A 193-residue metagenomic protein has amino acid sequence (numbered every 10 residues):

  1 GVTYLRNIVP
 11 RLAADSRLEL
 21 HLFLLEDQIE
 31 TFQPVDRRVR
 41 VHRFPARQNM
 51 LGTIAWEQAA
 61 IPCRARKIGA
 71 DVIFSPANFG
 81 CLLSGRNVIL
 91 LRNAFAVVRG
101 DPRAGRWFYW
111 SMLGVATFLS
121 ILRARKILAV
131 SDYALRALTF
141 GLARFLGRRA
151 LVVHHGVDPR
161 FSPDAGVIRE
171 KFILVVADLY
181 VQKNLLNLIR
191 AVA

Functional and structural regions predicted by a protein language model:
G1-R6, K183: A short, glycine/small-residue-rich beta-strand->loop->alpha-helix junction that serves as a flexible
L5-I8, L12, I173, L188-A191: A structural motif in glycosyltransferase catalytic domains
R11-Q48, A134: N-terminal strand-loop element at the rim of the active site of nucleotide-sugar-dependent glycosyltransferases
R38-C63, D101-R106: A short, charged, and often flexible helix/loop element on the N-terminal side of the glycosyltransferase catalytic
V72-F74, C81-A104: Active-site proximal beta-strand in glycosyltransferases
W107-I127: Membrane-proximal helix-turn-helix segments that form the acceptor-binding/catalytic region of lipid-linked
Y133, G156: Carbohydrate-associated surface elements
V167-K183, I189-V192: Conserved donor-binding/catalytic core segment of Leloir-type glycosyltransferases
